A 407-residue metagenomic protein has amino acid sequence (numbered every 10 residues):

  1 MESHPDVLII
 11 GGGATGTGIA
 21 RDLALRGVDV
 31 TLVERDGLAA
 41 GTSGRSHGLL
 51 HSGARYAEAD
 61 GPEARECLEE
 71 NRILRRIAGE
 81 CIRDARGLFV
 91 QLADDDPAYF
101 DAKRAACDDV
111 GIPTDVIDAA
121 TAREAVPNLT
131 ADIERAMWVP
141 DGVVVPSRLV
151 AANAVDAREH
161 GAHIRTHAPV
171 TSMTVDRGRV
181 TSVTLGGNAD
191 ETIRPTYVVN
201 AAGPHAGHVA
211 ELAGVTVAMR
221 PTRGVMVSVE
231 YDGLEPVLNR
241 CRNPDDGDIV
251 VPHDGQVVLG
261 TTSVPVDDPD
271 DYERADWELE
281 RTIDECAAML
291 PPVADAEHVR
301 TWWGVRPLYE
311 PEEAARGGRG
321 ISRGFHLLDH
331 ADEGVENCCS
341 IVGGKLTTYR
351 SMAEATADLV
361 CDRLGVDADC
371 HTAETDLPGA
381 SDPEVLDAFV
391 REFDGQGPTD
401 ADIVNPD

Functional and structural regions predicted by a protein language model:
P5-L32: N-terminal Rossmann-like FAD-binding beta1-loop-alpha1 element of flavoenzymes
T15, L38, H205: Conserved Rossmann-like nucleotide-cofactor binding loop
A24-S46: Glycine-rich FAD pyrophosphate-binding loop
H47-V126, I133, D245, G379 (+1 more regions): Dinucleotide-binding Rossmann-like beta1-alpha1 core, especially the glycine-rich loop that anchors the ADP
L50, G214-V237, C286-A287, W303-P307 (+1 more regions): Central beta-strand plus flanking loop segment that forms part of the substrate or channel wall within the catalytic
V90-A152, R158-H160, R165, M173-G178 (+3 more regions): Flavin (FAD/FMN) cofactor-binding and adjacent substrate-gating region of FAD-dependent oxidoreductase domains
V175-R179, L185-E191, Y197-V258, V266-E273 (+2 more regions): Flavin-dependent oxidoreductases
H253-D254, D270-W277, R281, E285-L386: C-terminal catalytic lobe of FAD-dependent flavoproteins
